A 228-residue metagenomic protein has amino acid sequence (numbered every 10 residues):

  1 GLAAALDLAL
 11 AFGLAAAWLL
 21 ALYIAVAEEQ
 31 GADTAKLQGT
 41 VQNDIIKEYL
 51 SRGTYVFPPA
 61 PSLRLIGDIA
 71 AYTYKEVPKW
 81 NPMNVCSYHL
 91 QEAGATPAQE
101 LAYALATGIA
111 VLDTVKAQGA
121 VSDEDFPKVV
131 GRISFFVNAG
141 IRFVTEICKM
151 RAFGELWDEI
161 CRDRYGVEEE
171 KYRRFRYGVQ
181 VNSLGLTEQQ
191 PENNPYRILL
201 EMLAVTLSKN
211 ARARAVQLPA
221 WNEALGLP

Functional and structural regions predicted by a protein language model:
G1-E146, R164, K171-G178, T206-Q217: Catalytic alpha/beta active-site cores
W18-I24, L186-M202: Thiamine diphosphate
I69, C161-D163, P191, P195: Residue-level detector of functional hotspots within protein domains
G94-Y103, G140-A152, V181-P195, G226-P228: Short glycine/threonine-rich loop-to-helix capping motif typified by GTGT followed within a few residues by an Asp-Pro
P127, R164, L186, A220-P228: Acidic, glycine-enriched catalytic cores built around paired aspartates
L200, A211-P228: Active-site or pore-adjacent capping/gating segments
